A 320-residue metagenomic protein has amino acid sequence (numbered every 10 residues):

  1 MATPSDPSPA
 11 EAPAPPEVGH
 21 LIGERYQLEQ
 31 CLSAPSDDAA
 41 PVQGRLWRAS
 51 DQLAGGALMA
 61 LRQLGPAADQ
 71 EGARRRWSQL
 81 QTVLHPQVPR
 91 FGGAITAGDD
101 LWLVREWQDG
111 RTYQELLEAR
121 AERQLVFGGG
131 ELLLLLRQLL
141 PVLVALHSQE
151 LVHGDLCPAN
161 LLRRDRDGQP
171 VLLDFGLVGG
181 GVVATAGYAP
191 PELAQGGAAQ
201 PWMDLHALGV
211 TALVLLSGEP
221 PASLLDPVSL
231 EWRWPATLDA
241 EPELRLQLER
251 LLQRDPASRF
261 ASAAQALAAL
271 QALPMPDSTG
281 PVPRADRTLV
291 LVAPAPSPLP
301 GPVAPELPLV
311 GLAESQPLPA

Functional and structural regions predicted by a protein language model:
G65-T82: AlphaC helix of the eukaryotic protein kinase fold
A94: Activation-segment/catalytic-loop signature of the eukaryotic protein kinase fold
G98-T112, L116: Conserved short submotifs of the Hanks-type protein kinase catalytic core that shape the nucleotide-binding pocket
Y113-V126: AlphaC helix of the protein kinase catalytic domain
L135-L136: Activation segment signature within eukaryotic-like protein kinase domains
H147-R163: Catalytic-loop of the protein kinase fold
G180-E192: Conserved activation segment of eukaryotic-like protein kinases, specifically the C-terminal portion of the activation
D239-R254: Conserved C-terminal C-lobe helix
